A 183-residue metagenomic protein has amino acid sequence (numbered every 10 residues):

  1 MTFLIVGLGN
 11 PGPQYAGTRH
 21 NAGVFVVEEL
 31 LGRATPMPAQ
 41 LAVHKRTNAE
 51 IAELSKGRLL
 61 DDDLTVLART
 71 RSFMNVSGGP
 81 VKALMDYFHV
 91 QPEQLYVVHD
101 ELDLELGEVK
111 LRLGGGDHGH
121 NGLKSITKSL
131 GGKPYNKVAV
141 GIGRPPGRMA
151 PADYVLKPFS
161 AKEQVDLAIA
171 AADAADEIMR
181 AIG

Functional and structural regions predicted by a protein language model:
M1-G114, K124-A139, P145-A150, V165-G183: Nucleotide and nucleotide-moiety/phosphate-recognizing core
K110-G116, V155-F159: Short glycine-enriched, charge-decorated loop/helix-capping segments at active-site entrances that position
